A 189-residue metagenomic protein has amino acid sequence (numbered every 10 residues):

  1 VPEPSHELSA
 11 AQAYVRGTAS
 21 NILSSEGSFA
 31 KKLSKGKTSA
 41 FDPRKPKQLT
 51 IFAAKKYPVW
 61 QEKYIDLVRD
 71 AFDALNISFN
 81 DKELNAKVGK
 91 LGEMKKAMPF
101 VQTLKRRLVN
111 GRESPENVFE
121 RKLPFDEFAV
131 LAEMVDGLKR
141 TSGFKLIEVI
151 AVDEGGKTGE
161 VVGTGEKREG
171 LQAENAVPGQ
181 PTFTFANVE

Functional and structural regions predicted by a protein language model:
V1-E189: Basic, alpha-helical terminal appendages of large translation-related enzymes
